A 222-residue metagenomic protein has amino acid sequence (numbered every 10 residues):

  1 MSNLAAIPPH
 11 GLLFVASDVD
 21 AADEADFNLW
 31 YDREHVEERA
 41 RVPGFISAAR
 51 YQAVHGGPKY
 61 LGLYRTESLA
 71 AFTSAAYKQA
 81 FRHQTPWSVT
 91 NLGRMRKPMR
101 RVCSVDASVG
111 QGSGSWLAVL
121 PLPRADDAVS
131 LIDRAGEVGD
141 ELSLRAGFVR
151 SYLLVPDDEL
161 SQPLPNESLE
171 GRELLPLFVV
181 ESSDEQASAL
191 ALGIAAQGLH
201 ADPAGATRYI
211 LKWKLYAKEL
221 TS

Functional and structural regions predicted by a protein language model:
M1-S222: Macromolecular interaction modules
